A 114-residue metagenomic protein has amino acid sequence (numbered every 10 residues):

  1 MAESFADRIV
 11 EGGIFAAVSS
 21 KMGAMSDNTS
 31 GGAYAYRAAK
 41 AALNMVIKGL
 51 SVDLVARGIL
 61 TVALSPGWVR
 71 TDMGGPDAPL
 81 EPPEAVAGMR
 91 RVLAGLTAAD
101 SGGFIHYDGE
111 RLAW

Functional and structural regions predicted by a protein language model:
M1, A6-A56: Catalytic loop of short-chain dehydrogenase/reductase
R8, A24, R70, R111-A113: Flexible, glycine-rich phosphate/dinucleotide-binding loops and adjacent beta-alpha linkers at cofactor/substrate
G12-S20, L64-D72, A94: A short, hydrophobic/aromatic-rich structural module that often spans a beta strand with its adjoining loop
G13-I14, I59, S101-G103: Residue-level recognition of the N-termini of beta-strands and the immediately preceding loop/turn
A17, S30, D72, F104-H106: Short, functionally important structural connectors and interaction interfaces within domains
A24-M25, S51-V52, A56-L80: Flexible, glycine-rich beta-alpha linker
A63-P66, G75-W114: C-terminal helical subdomain
